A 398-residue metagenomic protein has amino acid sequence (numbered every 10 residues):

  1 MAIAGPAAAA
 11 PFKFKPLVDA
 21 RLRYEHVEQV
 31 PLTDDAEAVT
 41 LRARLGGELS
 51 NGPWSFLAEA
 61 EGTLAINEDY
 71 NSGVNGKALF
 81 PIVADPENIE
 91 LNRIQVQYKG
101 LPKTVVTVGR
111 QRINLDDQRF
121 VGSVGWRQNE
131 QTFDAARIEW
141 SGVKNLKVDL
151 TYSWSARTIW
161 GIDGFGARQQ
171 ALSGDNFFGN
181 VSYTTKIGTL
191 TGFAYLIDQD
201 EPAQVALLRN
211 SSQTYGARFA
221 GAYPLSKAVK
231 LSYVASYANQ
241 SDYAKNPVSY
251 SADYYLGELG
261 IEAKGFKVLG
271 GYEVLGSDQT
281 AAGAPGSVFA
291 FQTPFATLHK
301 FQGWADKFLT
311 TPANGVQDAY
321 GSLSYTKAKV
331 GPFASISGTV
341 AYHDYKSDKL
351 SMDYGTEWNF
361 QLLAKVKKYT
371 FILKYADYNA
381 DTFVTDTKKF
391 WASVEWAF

Functional and structural regions predicted by a protein language model:
A2-L115, A136-V148, R218-A244, L259-K264 (+3 more regions): Beta-barrel outer-membrane channel/assembly domains of diderm bacteria
D69-R93, L101-A217, A281-S322: Surface-exposed coil loops of outer-membrane beta-barrel proteins
Y152, Y272, Y375: Short secondary-structure boundary segments
I187, L196-L275, Q279-A281: Long, internal scaffold/assembly segments composed of regular secondary structure
E201-P202, D242-N246, L269, G276-T293 (+3 more regions): Short acidic/glycine-rich loop or secondary-structure boundary segments that cap or lie
